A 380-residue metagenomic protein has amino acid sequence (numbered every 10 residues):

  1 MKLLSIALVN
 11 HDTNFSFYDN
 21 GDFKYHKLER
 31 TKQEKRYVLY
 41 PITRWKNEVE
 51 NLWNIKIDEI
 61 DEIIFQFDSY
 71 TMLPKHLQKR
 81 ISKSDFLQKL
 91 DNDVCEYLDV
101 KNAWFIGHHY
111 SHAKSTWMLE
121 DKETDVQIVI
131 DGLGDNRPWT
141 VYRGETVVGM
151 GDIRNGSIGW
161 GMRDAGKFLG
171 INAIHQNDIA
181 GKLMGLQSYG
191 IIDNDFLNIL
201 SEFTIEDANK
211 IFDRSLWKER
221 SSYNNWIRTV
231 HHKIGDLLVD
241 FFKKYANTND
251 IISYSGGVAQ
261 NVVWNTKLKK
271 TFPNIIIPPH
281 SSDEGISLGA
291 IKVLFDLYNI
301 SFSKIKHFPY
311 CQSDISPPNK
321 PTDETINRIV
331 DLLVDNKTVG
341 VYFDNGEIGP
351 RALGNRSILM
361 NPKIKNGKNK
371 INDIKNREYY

Functional and structural regions predicted by a protein language model:
K2, E59-E62, V126, I251: Structural motif
L3, A7-Y37, L98-K101, F105-A113 (+4 more regions): Flexible beta->alpha loop and helix N-cap segments adjacent to enzyme active/binding sites
E29-E59: N-terminal phosphate-binding loop and adjacent alpha-helix
W53-K101, F105, S115: Short beta-strand-loop/turn "lid" adjacent to the catalytic site in phosphate-handling enzymes
I57, K244-T248, I329-D335: Glycine-rich phosphate/diphosphate-binding loops that line cofactor/substrate pockets in enzymes
F67, I252-N261: Glycine-rich beta-strand-to-loop/alpha-helix junction loops that act as flexible
A173-D250, V262-I275, S301: A contiguous, well-structured pocket-lining segment that forms one wall/lid of small-molecule binding clefts in soluble
